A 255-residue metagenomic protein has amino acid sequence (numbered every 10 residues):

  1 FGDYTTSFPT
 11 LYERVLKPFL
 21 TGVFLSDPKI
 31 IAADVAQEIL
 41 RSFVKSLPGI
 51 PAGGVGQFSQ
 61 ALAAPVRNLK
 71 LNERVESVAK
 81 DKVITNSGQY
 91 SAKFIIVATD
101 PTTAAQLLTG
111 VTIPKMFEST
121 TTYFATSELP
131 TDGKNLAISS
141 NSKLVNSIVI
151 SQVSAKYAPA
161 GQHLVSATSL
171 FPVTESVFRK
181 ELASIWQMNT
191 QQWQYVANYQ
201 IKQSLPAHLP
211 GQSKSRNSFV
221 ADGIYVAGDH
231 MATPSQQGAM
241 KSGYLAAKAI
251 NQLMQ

Functional and structural regions predicted by a protein language model:
F1, F8-E13, P51-V55, S59 (+2 more regions): Generic structural signal for well-ordered, non-membrane alpha-helical segments in soluble metabolic enzymes
F1-G49: Rossmann-like flavin
D3-Y4, V15, F19, Q57-P65 (+1 more regions): Amphipathic alpha-helical segments that form well-ordered structural scaffolds and often line/cohere around active
I30, S46-I50, Q57, E73-R74 (+2 more regions): FAD/FMN-dependent oxidoreductases across multiple families
A36-N86, Y90-F94: Helical element adjacent to the flavin cofactor pocket in flavoenzyme catalytic cores
R74, D100-P101, I201, D229: Flexible loop residues that form catalytic and substrate-binding hotspots at small-molecule/glycan-binding clefts
E76-I185: Mid-domain catalytic core of redox enzymes that form a hydrophobic substrate pocket/lid adjacent to a catalytic redox
I150, A155-Q255: Conserved flavin/dinucleotide-binding core of flavoenzymes
